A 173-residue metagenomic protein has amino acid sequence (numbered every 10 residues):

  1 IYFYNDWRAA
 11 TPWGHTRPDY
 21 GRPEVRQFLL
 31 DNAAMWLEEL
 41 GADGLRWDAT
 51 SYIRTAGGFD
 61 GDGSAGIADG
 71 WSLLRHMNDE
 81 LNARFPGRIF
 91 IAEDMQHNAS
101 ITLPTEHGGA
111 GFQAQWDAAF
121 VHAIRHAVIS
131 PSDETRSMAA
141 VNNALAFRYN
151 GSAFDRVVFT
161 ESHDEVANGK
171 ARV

Functional and structural regions predicted by a protein language model:
I1-G66, M77: Substrate-binding/active-site clefts of carbohydrate-active enzymes
G41-D43, T55-V173: Conserved alpha/beta catalytic core and glycan-binding cleft of carbohydrate-active enzymes
